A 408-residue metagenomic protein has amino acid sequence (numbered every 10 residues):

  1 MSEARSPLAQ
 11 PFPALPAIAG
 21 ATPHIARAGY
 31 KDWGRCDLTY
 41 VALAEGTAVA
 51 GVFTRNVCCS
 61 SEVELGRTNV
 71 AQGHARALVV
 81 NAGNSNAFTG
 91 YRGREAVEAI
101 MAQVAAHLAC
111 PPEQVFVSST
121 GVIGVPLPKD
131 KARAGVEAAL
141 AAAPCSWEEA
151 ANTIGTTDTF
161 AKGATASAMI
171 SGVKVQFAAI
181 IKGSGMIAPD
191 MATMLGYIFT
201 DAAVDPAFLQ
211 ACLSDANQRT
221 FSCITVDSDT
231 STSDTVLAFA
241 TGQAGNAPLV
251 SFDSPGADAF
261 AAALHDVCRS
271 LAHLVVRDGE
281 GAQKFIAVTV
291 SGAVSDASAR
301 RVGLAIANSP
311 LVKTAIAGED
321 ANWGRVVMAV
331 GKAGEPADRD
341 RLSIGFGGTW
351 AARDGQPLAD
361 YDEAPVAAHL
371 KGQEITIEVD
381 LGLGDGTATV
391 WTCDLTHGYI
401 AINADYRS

Functional and structural regions predicted by a protein language model:
S2-N81, S85-E98, A105-S408: A structural signal for small-residue-enriched, beta-sheet-centric alpha/beta enzyme cores and oligomeric scaffold folds
